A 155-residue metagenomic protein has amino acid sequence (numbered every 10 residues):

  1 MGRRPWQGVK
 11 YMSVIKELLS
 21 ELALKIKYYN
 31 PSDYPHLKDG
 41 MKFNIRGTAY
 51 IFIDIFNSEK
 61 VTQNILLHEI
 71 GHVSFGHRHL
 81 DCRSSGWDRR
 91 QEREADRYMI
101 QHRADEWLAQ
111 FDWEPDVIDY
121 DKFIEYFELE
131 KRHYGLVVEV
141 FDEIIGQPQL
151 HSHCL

Functional and structural regions predicted by a protein language model:
M1-L155: Active-site hotspot residues in diverse enzymes, especially metal/ion-binding acidic/histidine motifs
